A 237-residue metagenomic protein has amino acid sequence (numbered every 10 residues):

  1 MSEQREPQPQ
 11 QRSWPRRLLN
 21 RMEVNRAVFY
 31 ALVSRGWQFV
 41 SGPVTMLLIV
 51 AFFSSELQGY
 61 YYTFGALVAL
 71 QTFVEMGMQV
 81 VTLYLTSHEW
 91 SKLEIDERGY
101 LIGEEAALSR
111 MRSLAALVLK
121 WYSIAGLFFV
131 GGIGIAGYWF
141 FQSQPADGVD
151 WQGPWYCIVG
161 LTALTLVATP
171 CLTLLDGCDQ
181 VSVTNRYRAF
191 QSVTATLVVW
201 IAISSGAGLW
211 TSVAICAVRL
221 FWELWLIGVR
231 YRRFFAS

Functional and structural regions predicted by a protein language model:
M1-V44, S109-L117, I227: N-terminal membrane topogenesis motif
S2-R12, R17-N20, T173, G177 (+2 more regions): C-terminal transmembrane helix end/exit motif
E23-H88, K92, V130, G134 (+2 more regions): Signature of the first transmembrane helix
A31, R35, Y62-G65, Y122 (+5 more regions): Residue-level recognition of transmembrane alpha-helices in multi-pass small-molecule transporters/permeases
A31-Q38, M76, V80-F141, G153-Y156: Membrane-water interface segments that mark the loop-to-transmembrane alpha-helix transition
F52-S55, G177-C178, S205-G206: Helix-loop interface residues and adjacent transmembrane-helix termini in multi-pass membrane transporters, primarily
L127, G131-C171, N185, V193 (+2 more regions): Alpha-helical transmembrane segments of multi-pass membrane proteins
G153-Y156, N185-A236: Hydrophobic alpha-helical transmembrane segments
